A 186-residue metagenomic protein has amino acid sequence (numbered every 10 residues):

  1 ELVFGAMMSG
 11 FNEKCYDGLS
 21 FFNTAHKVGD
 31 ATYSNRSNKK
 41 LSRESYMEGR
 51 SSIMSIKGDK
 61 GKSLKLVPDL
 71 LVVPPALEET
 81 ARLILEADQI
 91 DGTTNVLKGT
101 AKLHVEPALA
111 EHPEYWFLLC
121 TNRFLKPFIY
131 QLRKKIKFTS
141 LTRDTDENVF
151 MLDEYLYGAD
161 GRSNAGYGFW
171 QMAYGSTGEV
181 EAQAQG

Functional and structural regions predicted by a protein language model:
E1-C15, L71, Y157-A159: Long, contiguous amphipathic alpha-helices that act as assembly "spine/axial" helices in icosahedral shell and virion
G5, N12, F22-N23, L118 (+2 more regions): Compositionally biased, low-structure terminal segments
S9-K40: Intrinsically disordered, low-complexity charged/polar segments
G29-S55, D69-L70, A76-G186: Sequence/fold signature of self-assembling virion shell proteins
D59, L64-P68: Short gly/pro-enriched beta-turn/loop segments at secondary-structure junctions
